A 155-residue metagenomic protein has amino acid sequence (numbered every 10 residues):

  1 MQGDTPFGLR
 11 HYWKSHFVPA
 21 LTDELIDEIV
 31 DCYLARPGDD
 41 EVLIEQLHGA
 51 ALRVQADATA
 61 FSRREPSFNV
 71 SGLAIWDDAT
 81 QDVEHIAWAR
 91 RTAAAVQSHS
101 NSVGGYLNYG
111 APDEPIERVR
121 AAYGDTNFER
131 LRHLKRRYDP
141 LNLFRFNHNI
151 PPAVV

Functional and structural regions predicted by a protein language model:
M1-V155: Soluble FAD-dependent oxygen oxidases
